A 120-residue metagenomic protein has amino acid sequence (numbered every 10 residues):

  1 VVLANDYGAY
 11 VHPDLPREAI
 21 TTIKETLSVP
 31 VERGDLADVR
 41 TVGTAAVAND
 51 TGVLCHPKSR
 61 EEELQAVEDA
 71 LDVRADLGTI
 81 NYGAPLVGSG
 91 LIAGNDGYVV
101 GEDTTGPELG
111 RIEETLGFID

Functional and structural regions predicted by a protein language model:
V1-D120: The feature marks the mature, well-folded catalytic cores of soluble enzymes
